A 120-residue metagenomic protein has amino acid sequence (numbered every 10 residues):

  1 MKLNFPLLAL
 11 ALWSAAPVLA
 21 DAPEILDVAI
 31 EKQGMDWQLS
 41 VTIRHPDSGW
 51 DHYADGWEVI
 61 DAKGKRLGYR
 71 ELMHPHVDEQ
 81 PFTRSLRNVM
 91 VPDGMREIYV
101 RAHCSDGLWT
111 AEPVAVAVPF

Functional and structural regions predicted by a protein language model:
M1-L7: Bacterial N-terminal signal peptides that target proteins for export
S14-P17: N-terminal signal peptide c-region/cleavage motif recognized by signal peptidases
D21-W57: Short, surface-exposed binding/anchoring microloops in extracellular/periplasmic proteins
I25, D36-Q38, P81-S85, E97 (+1 more regions): Intrinsic-disorder/low-complexity, polar/charged segments enriched in Ser/Thr/Lys/Arg/Asp/Glu/Gln
K32-M35, V59-R66, M90-R96: A short, structured loop/turn motif at beta-sheet edges
H52-V77: The feature marks short-to-medium sequence segments in extracytoplasmic or secretory-pathway proteins
Y69-L108: Short, solvent-exposed, Trp/other aromatic-anchored flexible loops in extracytoplasmic proteins
W109-V118: Edge beta-strands of extracellular beta-sandwich domains
